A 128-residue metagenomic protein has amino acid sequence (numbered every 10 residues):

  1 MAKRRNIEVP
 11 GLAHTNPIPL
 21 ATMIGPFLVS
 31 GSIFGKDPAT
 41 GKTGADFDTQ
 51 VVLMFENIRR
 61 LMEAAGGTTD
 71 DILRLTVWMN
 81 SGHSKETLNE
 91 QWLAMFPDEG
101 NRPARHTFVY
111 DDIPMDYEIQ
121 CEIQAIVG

Functional and structural regions predicted by a protein language model:
M1-E56, R60-D70, M79-G128: N-terminal presequence-like segments and the immediate start of the first folded domain
